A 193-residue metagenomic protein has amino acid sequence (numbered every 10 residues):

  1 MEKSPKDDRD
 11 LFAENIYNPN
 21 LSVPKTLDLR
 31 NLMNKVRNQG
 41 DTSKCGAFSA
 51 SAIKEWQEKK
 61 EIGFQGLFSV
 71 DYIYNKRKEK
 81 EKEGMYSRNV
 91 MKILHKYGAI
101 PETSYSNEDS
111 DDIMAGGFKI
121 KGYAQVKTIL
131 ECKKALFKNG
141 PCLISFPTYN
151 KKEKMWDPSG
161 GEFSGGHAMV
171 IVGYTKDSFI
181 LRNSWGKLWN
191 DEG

Functional and structural regions predicted by a protein language model:
M1-S43, A47-F68, K82-E102: Structured alpha-helical subdomains that flank or immediately precede key functional sites
E2, S51-E55, R77-R182, K187-G193: Predominantly the structural core of cysteine protease catalytic domains
S69-Y74: Short, conserved phosphate-binding/catalytic loop or strand-edge motifs used in phosphoryl-/nucleotidyl-transfer
